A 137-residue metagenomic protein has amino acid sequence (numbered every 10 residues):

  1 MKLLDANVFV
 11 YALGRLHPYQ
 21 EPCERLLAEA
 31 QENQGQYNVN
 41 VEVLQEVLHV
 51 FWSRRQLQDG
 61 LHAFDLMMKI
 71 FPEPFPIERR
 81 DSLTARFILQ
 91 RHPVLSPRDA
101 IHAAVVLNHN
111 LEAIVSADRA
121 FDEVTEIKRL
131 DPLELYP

Functional and structural regions predicted by a protein language model:
M1, A103, N108-P137: Acidic, PIN/NYN-like endoribonuclease modules and their adjacent C-terminal/linker elements
M1-V39, W52-H62, Y136-P137: Short, well-structured N-terminal submotif of metal-dependent ribonuclease cores
A6, V41, D99-A103: Conserved glycosyltransferase catalytic-site signature
N33-Q34, I70, R91: Structured helix-beta-strand junction loops
V41-E42, R79, D118-R119: Short secondary-structure boundary segments
Q58-F75: Helix-adjacent hinge/juxtasegments
E73-V115: Active-site neighborhoods of divalent-metal-dependent phosphate/nucleic-acid chemistry enzymes
